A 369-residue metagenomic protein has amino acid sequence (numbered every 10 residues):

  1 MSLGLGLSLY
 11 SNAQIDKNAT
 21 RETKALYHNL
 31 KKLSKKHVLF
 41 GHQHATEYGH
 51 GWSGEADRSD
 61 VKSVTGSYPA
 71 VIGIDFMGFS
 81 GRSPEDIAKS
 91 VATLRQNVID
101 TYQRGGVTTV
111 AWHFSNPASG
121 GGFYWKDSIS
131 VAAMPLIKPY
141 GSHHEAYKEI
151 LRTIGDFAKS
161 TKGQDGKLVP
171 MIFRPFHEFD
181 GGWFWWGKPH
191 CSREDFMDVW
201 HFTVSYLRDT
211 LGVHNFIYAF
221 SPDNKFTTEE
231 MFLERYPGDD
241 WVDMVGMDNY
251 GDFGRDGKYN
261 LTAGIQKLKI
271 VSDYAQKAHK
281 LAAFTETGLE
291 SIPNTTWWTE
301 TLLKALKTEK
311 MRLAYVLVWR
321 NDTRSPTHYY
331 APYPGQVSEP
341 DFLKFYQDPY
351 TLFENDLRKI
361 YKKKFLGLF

Functional and structural regions predicted by a protein language model:
M1-Q14: Bacterial Sec-dependent N-terminal signal peptides
A13-G73, M77, D86-K89, P349-F369: N-terminal module-boundary/linker segments of secreted carbohydrate-active enzymes
K24-L26, W52-V61, A92-Q96, I154-F157 (+3 more regions): Alpha-helical scaffolding within the catalytic cores of extracellular/periplasmic polymer-degrading hydrolases
S34, V38-A45, K280-F369: Substrate-binding cleft of secreted/luminal carbohydrate-active enzymes
V38-H42, A70-I74, T108-V110, M171-P175 (+4 more regions): Hydrophobic faces of well-ordered beta-strands that scaffold small-molecule active sites in alpha/beta enzyme cores
G41-Q43, R174-F176, W200-E230, K280-P293 (+1 more regions): Aromatic-lined carbohydrate-recognition surfaces of secreted/lumenal glycan-active proteins
I72-I74, F232-L261, W319-N321: Aromatic- and acid-rich polysaccharide-binding/catalytic face of secreted or lumenal carbohydrate-active enzymes
M77, G81-V204, D209, V213: Substrate-binding cleft of extracellular glycoside hydrolase catalytic domains
